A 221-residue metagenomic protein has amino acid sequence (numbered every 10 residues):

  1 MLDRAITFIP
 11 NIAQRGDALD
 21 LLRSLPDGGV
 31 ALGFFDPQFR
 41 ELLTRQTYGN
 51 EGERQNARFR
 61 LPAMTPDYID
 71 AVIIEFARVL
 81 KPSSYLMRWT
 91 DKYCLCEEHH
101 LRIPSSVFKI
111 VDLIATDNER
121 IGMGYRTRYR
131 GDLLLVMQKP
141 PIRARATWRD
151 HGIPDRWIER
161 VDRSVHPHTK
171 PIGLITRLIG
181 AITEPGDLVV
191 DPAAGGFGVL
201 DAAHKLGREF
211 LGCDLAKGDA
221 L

Functional and structural regions predicted by a protein language model:
M1-C213, K217-A220: Core catalytic lobe of class I
